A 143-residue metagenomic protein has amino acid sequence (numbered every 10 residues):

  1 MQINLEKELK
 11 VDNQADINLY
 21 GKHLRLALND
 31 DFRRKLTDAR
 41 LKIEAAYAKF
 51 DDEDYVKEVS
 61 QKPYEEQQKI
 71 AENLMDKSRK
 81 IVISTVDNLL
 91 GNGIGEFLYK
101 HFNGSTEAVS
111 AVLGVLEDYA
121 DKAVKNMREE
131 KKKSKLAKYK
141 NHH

Functional and structural regions predicted by a protein language model:
M1-E53, M127-H143: Short, charged/polar N-terminal "headpieces" of proteins
M1-L5, M75, T85: Intrinsically disordered, low-complexity segments enriched in polar/charged residues with Gly/Pro, especially when
Q2, I17-H23, E66-Q68, K77 (+1 more regions): Charged low-complexity stretches with an acidic bias
N29, S60-P63, K69, H101-A108: Intrinsic-disorder/low-complexity, polar/charged segments
F32-K35, A39, V82, I94 (+1 more regions): Alpha-helical structural motif
A45-Q68: Flexible coil/linker segments and helix-coil junctions enriched in charged and small residues
Q61-V82: Intrinsically disordered, low-complexity acidic Ser/Thr-rich regulatory segments
S84-H143: C-terminal charged interaction modules
